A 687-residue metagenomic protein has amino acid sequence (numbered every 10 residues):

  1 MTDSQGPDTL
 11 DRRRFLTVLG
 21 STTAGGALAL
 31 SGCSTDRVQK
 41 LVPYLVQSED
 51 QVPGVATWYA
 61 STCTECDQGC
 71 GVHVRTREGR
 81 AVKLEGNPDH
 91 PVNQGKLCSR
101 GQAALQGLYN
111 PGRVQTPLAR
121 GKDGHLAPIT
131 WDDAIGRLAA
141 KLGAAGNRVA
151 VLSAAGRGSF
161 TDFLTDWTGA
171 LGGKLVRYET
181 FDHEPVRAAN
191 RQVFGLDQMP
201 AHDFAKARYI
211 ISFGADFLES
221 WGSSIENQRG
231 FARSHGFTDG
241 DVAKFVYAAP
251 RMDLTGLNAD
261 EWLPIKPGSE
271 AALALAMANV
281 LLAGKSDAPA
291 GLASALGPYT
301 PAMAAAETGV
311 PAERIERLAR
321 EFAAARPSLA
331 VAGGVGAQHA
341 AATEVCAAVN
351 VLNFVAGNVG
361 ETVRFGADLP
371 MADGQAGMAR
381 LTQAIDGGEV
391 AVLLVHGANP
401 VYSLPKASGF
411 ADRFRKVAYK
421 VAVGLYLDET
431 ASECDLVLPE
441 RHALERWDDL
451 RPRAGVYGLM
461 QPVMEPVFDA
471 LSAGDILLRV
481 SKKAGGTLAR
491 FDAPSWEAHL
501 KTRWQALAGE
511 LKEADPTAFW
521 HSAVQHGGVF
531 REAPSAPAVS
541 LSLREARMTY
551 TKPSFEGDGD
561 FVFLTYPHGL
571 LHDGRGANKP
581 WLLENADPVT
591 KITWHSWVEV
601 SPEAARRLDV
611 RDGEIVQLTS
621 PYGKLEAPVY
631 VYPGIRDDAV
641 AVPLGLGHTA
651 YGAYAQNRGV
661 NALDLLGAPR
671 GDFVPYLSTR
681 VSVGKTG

Functional and structural regions predicted by a protein language model:
M1-G284, A302, P311, H396 (+9 more regions): N-terminal export/assembly segments and adjacent metallocofactor-ligating motifs of anaerobic energy-metabolism
A60, T165, L175, S212-N258 (+4 more regions): A cross-kingdom feature strongest in bacterial/archaeal respiratory oxidoreductases
R148-G158, A306-V310, G333-H339, A367-D373 (+1 more regions): Conserved short loop/turn motifs at secondary-structure junctions
M252-N258, A295-T300, A324-A332, V359-F365 (+3 more regions): Short acidic (Asp/Glu) and glycine-rich catalytic loops that position anionic groups and cofactors
V280, P289-T308: Conserved thiamine diphosphate
D287-A290, L329, G360-R364, L488-H499: Flexible, glycine/charged-enriched surface loops at secondary-structure junctions
A325-L394: Acidic catalytic cores of enzymes that act on phosphate-bearing nucleotides/polynucleotides
S472-P494: Non-catalytic, well-ordered alpha-helical segments in soluble enzyme domains
